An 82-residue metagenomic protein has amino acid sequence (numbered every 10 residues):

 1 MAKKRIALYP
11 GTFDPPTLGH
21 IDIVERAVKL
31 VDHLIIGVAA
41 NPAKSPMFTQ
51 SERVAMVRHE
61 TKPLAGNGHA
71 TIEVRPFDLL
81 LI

Functional and structural regions predicted by a protein language model:
M1-I82: Nucleotidyltransferase catalytic core that binds NTPs
